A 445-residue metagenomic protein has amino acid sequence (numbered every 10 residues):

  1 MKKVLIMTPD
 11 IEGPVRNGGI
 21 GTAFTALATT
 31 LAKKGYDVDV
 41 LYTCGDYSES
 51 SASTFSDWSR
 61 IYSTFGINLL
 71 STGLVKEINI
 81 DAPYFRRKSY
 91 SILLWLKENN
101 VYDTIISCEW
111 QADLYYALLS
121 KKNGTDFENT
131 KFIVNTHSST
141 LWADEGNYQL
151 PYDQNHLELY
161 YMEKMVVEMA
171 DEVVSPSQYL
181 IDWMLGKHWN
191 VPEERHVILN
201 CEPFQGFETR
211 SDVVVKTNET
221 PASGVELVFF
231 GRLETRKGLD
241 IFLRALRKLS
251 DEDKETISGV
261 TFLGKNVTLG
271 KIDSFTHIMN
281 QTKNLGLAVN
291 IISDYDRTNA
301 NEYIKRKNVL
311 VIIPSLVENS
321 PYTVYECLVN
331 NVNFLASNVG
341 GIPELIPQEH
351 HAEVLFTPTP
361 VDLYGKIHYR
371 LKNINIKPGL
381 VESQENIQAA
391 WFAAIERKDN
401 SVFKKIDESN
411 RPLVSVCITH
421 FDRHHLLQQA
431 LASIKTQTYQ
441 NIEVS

Functional and structural regions predicted by a protein language model:
T22, V225, E234-K248, H425-Q428: A conserved mid-protein helix/loop that constitutes part of the nucleotide-sugar donor-binding site
L157-E194, F204: A short, active-site helix/loop in glycosyltransferases that binds the activated sugar's phosphate group
I257-T276: Glycosyltransferase donor-sugar binding loop
S274-Y303: Nucleotide-activated donor-binding/catalytic signature segment of Leloir-type glycosyltransferases, i.e., the conserved
L316: Aromatic "clamp/platform" in nucleotide-sugar-dependent glycosyltransferases that forms part of the donor/acceptor
N338, P343-Y369: Change "using UDP/GDP/dTDP sugars" to "using nucleotide sugars
R397-S433: N-proximal low-complexity "stem/linker" segments adjacent to membrane-targeting elements
A432-N441: Short, acidic, metal-binding catalytic loop of nucleotide-sugar glycosyltransferases
